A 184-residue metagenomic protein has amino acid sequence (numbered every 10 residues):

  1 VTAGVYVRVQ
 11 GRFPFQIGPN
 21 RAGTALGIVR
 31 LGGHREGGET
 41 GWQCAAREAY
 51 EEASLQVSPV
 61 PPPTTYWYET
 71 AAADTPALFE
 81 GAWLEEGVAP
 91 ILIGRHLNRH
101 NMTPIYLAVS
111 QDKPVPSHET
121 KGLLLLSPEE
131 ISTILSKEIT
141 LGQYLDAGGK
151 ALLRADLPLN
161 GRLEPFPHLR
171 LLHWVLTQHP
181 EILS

Functional and structural regions predicted by a protein language model:
V1-L31, W42, Q56-P61: N-terminal strand-loop-strand
A3, G33, G37, G94: Conserved aromatic-histidine-acidic binding/catalytic patches
G11-F13, A22-T24, E36-G37, T65-Y68 (+1 more regions): Short, charged/polar surface micro-motifs in flexible loops or helix N-caps
F15, S54-L55, V115-H118: Short acidic, gly/pro-rich beta-turn/loop elements at beta-sheet edges and active-site/ligand-binding grooves
G23-G27, G87-S184: Nudix hydrolase/Nudix homology domain
R30-G81: The catalytic Nudix box helix
L84: Conserved short secondary-structure elements within globular domains
